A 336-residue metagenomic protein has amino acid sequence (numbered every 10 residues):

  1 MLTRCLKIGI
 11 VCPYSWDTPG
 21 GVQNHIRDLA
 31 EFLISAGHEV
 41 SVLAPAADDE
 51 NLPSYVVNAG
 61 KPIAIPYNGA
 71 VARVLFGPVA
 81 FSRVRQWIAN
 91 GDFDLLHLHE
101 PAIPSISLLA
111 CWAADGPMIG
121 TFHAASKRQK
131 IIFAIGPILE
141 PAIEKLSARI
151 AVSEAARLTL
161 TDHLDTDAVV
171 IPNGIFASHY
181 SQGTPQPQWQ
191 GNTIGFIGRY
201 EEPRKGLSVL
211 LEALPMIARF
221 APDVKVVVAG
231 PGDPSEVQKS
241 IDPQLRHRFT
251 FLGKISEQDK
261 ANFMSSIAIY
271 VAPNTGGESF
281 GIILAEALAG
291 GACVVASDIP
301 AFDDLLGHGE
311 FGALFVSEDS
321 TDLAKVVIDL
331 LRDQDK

Functional and structural regions predicted by a protein language model:
C5, C12-P19, I26-R27, E31-V79 (+1 more regions): N-terminal strand-loop element at the rim of the active site of nucleotide-sugar-dependent glycosyltransferases
A46-D48, I197, K225-Q238, G253: Glycosyltransferase donor-sugar binding loop
S126, I132-R149, D162-H163: Membrane-proximal helix-turn-helix segments that form the acceptor-binding/catalytic region of lipid-linked
A155, G174: Carbohydrate-associated surface elements
Q186-K205, L211-P215, V227: Conserved donor-binding/catalytic core segment of Leloir-type glycosyltransferases
V237-D259: Nucleotide-activated donor-binding/catalytic signature segment of Leloir-type glycosyltransferases, i.e., the conserved
I269, C293-A296: Short hydrophobic beta-strand element within catalytic cores of glycosyltransferases and related nucleotide-activated
H308-G309, A313-S320, D329-D335: Conserved acidic donor-binding segment of nucleotide-sugar-dependent glycosyltransferases
